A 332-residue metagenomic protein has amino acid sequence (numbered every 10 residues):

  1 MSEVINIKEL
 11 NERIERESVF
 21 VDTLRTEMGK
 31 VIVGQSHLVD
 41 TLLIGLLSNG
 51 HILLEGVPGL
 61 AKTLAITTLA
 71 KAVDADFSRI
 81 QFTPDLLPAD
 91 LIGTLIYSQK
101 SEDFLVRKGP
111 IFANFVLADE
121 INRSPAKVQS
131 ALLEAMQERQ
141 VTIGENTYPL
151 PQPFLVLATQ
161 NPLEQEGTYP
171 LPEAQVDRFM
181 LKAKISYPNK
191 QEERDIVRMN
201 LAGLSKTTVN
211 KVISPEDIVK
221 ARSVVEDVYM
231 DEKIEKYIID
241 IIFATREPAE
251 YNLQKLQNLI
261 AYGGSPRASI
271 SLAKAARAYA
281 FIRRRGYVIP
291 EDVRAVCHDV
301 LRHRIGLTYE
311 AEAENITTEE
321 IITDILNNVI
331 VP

Functional and structural regions predicted by a protein language model:
M1-E9, I14-E15, P248-P332: C-terminal engagement/docking regions of AAA+ P-loop ATPases
R13-S18, V31, Y169, K182-K255 (+4 more regions): Conserved C-terminal "switch" segment of AAA+ ATPases
I14-L60, F243: Pre-Walker A (pre-P-loop) alpha-helix and adjacent loop at the N terminus of AAA/AAA+ ATPase modules, a conserved
L46-T83: Walker A/P-loop
V57, L91, T159: P-loop (Walker A) phosphate-binding loop of NTP-binding proteins
L86-F115: Short glycine-rich substrate-engagement loop in P-loop NTPases that contacts/grips substrate
A89, P110-Q137, P151, E166-Q175 (+1 more regions): Conserved AAA+/SF3 P-loop NTPase catalytic/coupling segment centered on the Walker-B
L105-N114, I143-Q160, L171-M180: AAA+/SF3 P-loop NTPase mechanochemical coupling elements
